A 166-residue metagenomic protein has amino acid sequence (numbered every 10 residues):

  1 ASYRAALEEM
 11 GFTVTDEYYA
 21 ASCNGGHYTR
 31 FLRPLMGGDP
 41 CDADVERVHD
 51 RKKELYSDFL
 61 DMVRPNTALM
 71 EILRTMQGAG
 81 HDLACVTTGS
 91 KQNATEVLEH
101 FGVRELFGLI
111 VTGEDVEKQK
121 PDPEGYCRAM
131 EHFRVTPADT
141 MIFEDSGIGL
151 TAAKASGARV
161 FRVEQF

Functional and structural regions predicted by a protein language model:
A1-A21, G78, A155-S156, F166: Active-site neighborhood of HAD-like aspartate-dependent phosphohydrolases
A1-R4, D16, G25-R33, K91 (+1 more regions): An amphipathic alpha-helix signature
A6-L7, H27-C41, V97, A129-M130: Helix-loop "lid/cap" segments that line or gate small-molecule binding pockets
F12-V14, G38, V103, V135: Helix N-cap/coil-helix junction residues
G26, A79-G80: Structured helix-beta-strand junction loops
L35-E71, A79: Metal-dependent phosphoesterase signature
M70, R74-Q77, K91, T95-F166: Asp-based, Mg2+/Mn2+-dependent phosphohydrolase catalytic module
T87-G89: Conserved phosphate-coupling serine/threonine residues in phosphotransfer and NTP-handling enzymes
